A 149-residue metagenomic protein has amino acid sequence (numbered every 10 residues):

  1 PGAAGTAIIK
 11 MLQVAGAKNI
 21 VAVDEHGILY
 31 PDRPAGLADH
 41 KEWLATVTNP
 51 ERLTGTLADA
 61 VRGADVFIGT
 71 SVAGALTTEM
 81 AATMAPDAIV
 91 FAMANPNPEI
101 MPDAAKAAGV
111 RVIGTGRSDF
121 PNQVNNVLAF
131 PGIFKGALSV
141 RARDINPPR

Functional and structural regions predicted by a protein language model:
P1-I68: Glycine-rich phosphate/diphosphate-binding loop of Rossmann-like nucleotide-binding domains
Q13-V14, D59-V61, A82-M84, A105-A107 (+1 more regions): Solvent-exposed alpha-helices and their adjacent loops that cap or buttress functional pockets in soluble metabolic
A17, A85-I89, V110-R111: A short helix->loop->beta-strand "cap" motif at the edges of active sites that frequently abuts
V23-E25, G69-S71, M84, A92-A94 (+1 more regions): Generic beta-strand/beta-sheet core signal
E51-T54, A58-V61, G74, T78 (+4 more regions): Electropositive phosphate-/nucleotide-binding environments in soluble metabolic enzymes
V61-G63, G69-V90: Rossmann-fold NAD(P) dinucleotide-binding segment
A92-R149: Adenosine-phosphate binding glycine-rich loop
